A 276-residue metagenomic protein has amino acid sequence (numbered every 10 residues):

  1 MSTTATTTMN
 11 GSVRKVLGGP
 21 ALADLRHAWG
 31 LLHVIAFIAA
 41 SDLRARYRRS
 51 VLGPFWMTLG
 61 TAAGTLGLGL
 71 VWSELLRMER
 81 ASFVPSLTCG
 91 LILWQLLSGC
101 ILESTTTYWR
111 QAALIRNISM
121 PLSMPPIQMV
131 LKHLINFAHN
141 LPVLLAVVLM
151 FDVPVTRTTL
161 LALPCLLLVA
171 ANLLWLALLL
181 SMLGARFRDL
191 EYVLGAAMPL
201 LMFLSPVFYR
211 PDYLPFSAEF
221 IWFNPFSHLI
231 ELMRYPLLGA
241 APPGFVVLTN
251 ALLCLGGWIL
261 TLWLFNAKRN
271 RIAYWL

Functional and structural regions predicted by a protein language model:
M1-L276: Hydrophobic transmembrane alpha-helices and immediately adjacent juxtamembrane helices of multi-pass inner-membrane
